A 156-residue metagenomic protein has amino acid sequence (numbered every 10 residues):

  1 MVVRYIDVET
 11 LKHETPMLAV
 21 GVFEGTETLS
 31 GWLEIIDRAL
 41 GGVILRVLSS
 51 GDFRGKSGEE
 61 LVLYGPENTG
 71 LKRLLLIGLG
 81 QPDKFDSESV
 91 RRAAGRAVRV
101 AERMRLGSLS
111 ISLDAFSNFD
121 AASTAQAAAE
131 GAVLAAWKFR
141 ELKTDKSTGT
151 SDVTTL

Functional and structural regions predicted by a protein language model:
M1-L156: Short amphipathic alpha-helical segment within the helicase RecA-like ATPase core that mediates nucleic-acid
